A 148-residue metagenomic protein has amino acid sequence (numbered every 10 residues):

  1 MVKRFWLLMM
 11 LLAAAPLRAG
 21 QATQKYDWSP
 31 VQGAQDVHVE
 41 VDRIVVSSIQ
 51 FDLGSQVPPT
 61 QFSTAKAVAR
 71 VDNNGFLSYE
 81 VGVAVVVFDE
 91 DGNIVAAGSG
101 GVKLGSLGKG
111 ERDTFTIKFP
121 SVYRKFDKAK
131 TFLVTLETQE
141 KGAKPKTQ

Functional and structural regions predicted by a protein language model:
M1-R4: Positively charged n-region of N-terminal signal peptides that target proteins for export
M10-R18: Hydrophobic h-region of N-terminal signal peptides that target proteins for export in Gram-negative bacteria
G20-F62, K146-Q148: Transition segment at domain starts
S63-A67: Structural beta-strand segments of beta-rich domains
V71-G75: Asparagine-centered strand-capping/turn motif at beta-strand->loop junctions
F76-D91: Short acidic, flexible loop segments centered on an aromatic residue
A96-K130: Short, solvent-exposed, Trp/other aromatic-anchored flexible loops in extracytoplasmic proteins
S121-Q148: Terminal connector regions
